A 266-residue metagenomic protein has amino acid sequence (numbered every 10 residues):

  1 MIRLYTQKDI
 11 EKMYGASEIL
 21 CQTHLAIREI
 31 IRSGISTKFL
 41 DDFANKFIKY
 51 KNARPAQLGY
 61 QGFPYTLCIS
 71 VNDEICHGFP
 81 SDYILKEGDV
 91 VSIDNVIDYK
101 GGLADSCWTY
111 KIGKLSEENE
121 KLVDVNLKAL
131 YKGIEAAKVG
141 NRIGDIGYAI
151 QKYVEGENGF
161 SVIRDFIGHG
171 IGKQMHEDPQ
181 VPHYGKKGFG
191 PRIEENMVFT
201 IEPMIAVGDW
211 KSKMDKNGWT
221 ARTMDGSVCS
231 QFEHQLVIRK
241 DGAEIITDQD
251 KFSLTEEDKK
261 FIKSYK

Functional and structural regions predicted by a protein language model:
M1-K266: Active-site neighborhoods and metal-handling regions in enzymes and metal-associated proteins
